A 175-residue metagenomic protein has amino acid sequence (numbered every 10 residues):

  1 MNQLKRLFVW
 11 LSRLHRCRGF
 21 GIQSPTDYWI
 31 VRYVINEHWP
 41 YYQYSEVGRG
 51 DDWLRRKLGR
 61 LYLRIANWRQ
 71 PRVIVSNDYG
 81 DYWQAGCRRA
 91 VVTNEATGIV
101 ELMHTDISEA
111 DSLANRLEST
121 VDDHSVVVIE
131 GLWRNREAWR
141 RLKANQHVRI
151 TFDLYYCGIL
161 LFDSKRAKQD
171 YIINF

Functional and structural regions predicted by a protein language model:
M1-D122, W133-F175: A short alpha-helical cap/connector motif
S125: Glycine-centered, small-residue-biased loops immediately flanking beta-strands in adenine/cofactor-binding cores
I129-E130: Active-site acidic Asp-centered loop
